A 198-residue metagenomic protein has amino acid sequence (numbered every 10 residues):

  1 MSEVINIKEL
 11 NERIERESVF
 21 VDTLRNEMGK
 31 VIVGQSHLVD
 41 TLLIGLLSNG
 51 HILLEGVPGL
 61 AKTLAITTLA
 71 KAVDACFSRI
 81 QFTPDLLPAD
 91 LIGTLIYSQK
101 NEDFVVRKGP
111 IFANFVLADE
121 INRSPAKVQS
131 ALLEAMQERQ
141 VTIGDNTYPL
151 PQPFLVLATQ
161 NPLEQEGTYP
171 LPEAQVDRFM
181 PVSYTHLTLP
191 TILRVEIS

Functional and structural regions predicted by a protein language model:
S2-N26: Conserved ASCE P-loop NTPase core motifs with emphasis on AAA+ ATPases
S18-H51: Pre-Walker A (pre-P-loop) alpha-helix and adjacent loop at the N terminus of AAA/AAA+ ATPase modules, a conserved
S48-F82: Walker A/P-loop
A89-P110: Short glycine-rich substrate-engagement loop in P-loop NTPases that contacts/grips substrate
V105-N114, I143-Q160, L171-M180: AAA+/SF3 P-loop NTPase mechanochemical coupling elements
A113-M136, Y169: Conserved AAA+/SF3 P-loop NTPase catalytic/coupling segment centered on the Walker-B
S130-P149: Conserved catalytic/switch belt of AAA+ P-loop NTPases
T185-T191: Conserved small/polar residues in nucleotide/adenosyl-binding loops
